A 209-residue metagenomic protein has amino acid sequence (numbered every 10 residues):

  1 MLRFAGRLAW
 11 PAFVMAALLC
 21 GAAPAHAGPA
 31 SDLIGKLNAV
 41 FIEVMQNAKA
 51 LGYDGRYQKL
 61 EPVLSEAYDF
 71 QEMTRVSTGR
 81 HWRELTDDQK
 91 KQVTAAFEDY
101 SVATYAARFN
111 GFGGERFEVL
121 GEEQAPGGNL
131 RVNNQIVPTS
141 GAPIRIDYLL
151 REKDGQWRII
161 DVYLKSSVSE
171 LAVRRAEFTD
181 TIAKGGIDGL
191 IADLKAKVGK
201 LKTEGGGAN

Functional and structural regions predicted by a protein language model:
M1-A12: Bacterial N-terminal signal peptides that target proteins for export
W10-G21: Bacterial N-terminal signal peptides
G21-A27: Sec/Tat signal peptide C-region and signal peptidase I cleavage site
P29-Y105: Early exported N-terminus immediately downstream of N-terminal targeting peptides
E43, N47-G55, E84-K91, G114 (+7 more regions): Surface-exposed, polar/charged faces of alpha-helical domains in mature secreted/periplasmic/lumenal proteins
V102-I144, L194-N209: Surface-exposed, charged secondary-structure patches
P143-V173: Short beta-strand edge/turn micro-motifs at domain boundaries
Y163-N209: Low-complexity, intrinsically disordered terminal/linker segments enriched in charged and Gly/Pro repeats
